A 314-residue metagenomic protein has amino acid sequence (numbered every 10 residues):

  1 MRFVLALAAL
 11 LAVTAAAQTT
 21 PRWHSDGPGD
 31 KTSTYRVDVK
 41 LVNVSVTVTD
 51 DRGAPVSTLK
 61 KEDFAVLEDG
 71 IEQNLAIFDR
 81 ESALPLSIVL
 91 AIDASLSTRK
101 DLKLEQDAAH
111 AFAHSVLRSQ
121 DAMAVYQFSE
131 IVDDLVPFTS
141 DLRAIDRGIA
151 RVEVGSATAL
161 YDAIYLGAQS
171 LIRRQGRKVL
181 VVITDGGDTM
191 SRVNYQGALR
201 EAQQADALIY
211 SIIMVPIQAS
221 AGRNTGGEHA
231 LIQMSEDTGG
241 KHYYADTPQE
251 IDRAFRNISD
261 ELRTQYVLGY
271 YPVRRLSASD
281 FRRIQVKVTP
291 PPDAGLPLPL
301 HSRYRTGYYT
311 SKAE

Functional and structural regions predicted by a protein language model:
V4-A15: Bacterial N-terminal signal peptides
A17-E314: Scaffold/interface architecture of coatomer-like assemblies
